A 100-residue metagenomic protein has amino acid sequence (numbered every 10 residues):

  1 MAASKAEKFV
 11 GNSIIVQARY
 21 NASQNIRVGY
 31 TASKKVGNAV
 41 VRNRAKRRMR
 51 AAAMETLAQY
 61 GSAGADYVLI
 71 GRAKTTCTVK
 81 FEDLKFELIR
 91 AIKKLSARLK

Functional and structural regions predicted by a protein language model:
M1-K100: Positively charged, solvent-exposed patches that mediate nucleic-acid binding
